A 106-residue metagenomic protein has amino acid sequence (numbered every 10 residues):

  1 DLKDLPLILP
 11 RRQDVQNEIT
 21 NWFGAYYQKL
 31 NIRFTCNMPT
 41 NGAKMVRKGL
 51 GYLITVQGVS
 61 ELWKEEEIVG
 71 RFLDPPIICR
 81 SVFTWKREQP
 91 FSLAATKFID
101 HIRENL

Functional and structural regions predicted by a protein language model:
L5, L30-N31, G51, I68: A structural micro-motif
L5-Q28, F91-A95, I99: Secondary-structure junction motif
L9-P10, Q28-N41: Short beta-strand-to-loop elements that line the ligand-binding cleft of bilobed periplasmic-binding protein-like
R11, N37, T55-V56, A94: Replace "coordinates the UDP/GDP/TDP-sugar" with "coordinates nucleotide-activated sugar donors
R11-V15, F34, L73-P75, R87 (+1 more regions): Residue-level signature of the cytosolic catalytic core of signaling kinases
T40-E88: Beta-alpha-beta core module
T84-L106: Extended ligand-binding regions for polar small-molecule ligands
